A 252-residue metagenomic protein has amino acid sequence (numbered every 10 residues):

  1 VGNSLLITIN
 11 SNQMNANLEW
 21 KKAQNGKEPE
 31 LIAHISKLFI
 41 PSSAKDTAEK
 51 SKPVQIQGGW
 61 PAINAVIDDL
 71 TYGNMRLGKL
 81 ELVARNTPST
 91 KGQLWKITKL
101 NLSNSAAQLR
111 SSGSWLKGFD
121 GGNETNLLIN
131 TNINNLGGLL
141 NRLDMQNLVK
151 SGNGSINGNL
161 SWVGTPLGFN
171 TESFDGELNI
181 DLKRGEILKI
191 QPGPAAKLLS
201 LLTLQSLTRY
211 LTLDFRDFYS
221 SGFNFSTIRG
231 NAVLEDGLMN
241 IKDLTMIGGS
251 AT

Functional and structural regions predicted by a protein language model:
S4-N15, Q24-D46, G58-R76, E81-V83 (+1 more regions): Small-residue helix/turn framework positions
W20-K22: Membrane-cytosol interface segments
S51-Q57: Surface-exposed beta-loop interaction hotspot
